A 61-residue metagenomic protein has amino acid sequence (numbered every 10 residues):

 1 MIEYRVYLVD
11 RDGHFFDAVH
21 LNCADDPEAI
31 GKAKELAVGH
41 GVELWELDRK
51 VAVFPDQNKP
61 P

Functional and structural regions predicted by a protein language model:
M1, E28-I30, W45: General helical secondary-structure elements
M1-F16: Short aromatic-glycine-(Arg/Gly/Cys) micro-motifs in beta-strand/loop hairpins
F16-A24: A short, exposed loop/beta-hairpin motif centered on an aromatic-Gly-Thr core
D25-H40: A short, charged, amphipathic alpha-helix used as a generic interaction element across diverse proteins
L36-P61: Short, mixed-charge low-complexity intrinsically disordered segments
